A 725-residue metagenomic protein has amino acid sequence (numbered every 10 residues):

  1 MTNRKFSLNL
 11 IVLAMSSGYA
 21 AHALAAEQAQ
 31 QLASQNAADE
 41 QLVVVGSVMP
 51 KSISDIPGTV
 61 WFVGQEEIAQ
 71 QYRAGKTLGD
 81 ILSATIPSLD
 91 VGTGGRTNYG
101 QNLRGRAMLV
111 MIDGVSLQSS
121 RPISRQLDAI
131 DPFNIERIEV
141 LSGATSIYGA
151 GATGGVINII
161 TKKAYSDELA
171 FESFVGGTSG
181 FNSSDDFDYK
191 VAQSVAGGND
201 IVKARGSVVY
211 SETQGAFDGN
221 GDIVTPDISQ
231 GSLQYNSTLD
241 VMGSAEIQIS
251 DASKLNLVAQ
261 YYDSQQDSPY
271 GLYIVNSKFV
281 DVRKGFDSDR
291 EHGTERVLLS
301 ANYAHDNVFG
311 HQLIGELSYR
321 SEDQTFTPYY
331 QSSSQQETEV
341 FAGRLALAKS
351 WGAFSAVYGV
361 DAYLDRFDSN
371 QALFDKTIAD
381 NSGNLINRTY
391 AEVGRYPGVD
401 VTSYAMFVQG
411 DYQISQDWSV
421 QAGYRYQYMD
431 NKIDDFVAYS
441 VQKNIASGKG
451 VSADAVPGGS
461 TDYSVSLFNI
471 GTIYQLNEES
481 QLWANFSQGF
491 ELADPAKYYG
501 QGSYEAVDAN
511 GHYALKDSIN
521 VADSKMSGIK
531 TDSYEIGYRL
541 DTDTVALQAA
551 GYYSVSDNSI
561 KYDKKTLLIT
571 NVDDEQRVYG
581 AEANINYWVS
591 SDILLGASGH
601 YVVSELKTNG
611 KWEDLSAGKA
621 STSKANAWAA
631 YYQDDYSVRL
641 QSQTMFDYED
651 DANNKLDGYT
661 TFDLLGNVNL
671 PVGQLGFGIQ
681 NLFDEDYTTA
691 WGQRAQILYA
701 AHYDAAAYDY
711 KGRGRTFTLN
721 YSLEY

Functional and structural regions predicted by a protein language model:
V45, G79-S116, E136: Extracytoplasmic beta-strand/coil segments of soluble accessory domains associated with Gram-negative outer-membrane
G100, V115-S142, Q193, G243: Short acidic/polar hinge/loop motifs at secondary-structure boundaries that mediate gating or recognition
I130-F174, E724: A beta-strand signature from Gram-negative outer-membrane beta-barrel systems, especially the internal plug domain
F174, Q413-V420, Y428-M429, A546-K565 (+3 more regions): Gram-negative outer-membrane beta-barrel transporters
S183-T213, D222-P269, E295-A301, S350-G352 (+2 more regions): Transmembrane beta-barrel wall of Gram-negative outer-membrane proteins
N220, F490, L595, D647-E649 (+1 more regions): C-terminal beta-signal and adjacent terminal beta-strands/loops of Gram-negative outer-membrane beta-barrel proteins
E246-Y262, H292-K443, I473-Q475, L540-D541 (+2 more regions): Face-selective signature of the C-terminal outer-membrane beta-barrel domain
N302-D306, Q312-P328, Q475, Q481-S487 (+1 more regions): Membrane-embedded beta-barrel scaffold of Gram-negative outer-membrane proteins
